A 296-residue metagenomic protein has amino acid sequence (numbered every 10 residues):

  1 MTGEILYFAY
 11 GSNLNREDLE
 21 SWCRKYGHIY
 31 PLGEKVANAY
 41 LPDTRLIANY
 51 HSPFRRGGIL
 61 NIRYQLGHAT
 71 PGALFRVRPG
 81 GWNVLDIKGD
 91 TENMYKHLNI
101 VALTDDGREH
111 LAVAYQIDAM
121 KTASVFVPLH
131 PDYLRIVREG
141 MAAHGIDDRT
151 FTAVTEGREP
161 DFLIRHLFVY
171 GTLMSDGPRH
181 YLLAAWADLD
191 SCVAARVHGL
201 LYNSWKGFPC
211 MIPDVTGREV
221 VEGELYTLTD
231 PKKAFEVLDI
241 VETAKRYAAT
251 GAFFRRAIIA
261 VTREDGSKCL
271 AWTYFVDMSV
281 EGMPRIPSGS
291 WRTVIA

Functional and structural regions predicted by a protein language model:
T2-A296: Glycine-aromatic micro-motifs
